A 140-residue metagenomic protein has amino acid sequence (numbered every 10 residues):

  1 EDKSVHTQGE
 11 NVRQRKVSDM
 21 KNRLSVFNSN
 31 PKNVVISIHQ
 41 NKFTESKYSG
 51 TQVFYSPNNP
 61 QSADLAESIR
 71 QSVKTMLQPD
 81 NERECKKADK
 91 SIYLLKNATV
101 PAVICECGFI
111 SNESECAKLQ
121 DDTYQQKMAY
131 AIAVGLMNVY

Functional and structural regions predicted by a protein language model:
E1-Y140: Active-site-proximal helix/loop segments of hydrolytic enzymes
